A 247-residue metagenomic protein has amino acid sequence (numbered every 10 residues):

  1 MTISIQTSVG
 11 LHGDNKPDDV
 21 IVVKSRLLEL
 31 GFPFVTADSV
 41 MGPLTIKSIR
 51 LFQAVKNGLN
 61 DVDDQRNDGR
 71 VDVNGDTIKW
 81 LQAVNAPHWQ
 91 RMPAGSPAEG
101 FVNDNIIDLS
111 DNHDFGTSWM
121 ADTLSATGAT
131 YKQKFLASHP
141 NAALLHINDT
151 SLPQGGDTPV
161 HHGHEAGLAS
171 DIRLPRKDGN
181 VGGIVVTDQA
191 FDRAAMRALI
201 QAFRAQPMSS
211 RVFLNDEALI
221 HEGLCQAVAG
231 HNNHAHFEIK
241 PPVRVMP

Functional and structural regions predicted by a protein language model:
M1-S39: Acidic, Ser/Thr/Pro/Gly-enriched interdomain connector segments
S25-F32, R50-G58, Q82-A86, A129-L136 (+2 more regions): Sec-exported extracytoplasmic/periplasmic mature domains
G69, L174, G179-P247: Catalytic cores and adjacent binding grooves of peptidoglycan-active enzymes
N85-I147, A198-A202: Active-site acidic/histidine clusters and adjacent loop/turn architecture that either coordinate catalytic ions
A121-H162, S210-Q226: Extended, low-complexity, intrinsically disordered C-terminal regulatory tails of eukaryotic serine/threonine kinases
N141-A143, A166-S170, N233-A235: Envelope-exposed proteins and targeting segments
T158-D178: Short, surface-exposed glycine/acidic/tryptophan-bearing loops
